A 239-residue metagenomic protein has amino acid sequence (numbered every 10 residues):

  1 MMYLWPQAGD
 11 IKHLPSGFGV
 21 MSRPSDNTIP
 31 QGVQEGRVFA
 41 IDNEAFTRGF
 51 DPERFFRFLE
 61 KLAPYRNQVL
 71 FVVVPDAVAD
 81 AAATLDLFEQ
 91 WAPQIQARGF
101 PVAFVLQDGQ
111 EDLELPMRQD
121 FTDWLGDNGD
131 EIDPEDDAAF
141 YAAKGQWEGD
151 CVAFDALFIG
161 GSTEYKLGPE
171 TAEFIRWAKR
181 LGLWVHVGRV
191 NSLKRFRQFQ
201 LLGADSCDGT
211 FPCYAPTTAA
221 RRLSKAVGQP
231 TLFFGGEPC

Functional and structural regions predicted by a protein language model:
M1-W91, G228-P230, G235-E237: Non-catalytic, usually N-terminal nucleic-acid engagement modules in DNA/RNA processing proteins
M1-Y3, G36-F39, A97-A103, F174-G188: Short beta-strand/loop segments at the ligand-binding rim of alpha/beta enzyme cores
I11-P15, D26-A40, F55-V69, E89-R98 (+3 more regions): Acidic (Asp/Glu)-rich catalytic clusters
P24-Q34, F50-E53, A79-P93, Q110-M117 (+2 more regions): Active-site-adjacent beta->alpha loops and helix N-cap segments on the catalytic face of soluble alpha/beta enzymes
D42, F104, F199: Conserved, mostly hydrophobic/aromatic
E53-R57, D112-W124, W184-V185, N191-S206: Catalytic cores of alpha/beta
L106-D108, N128-E131, A139, C151-F196: Glycine-rich adenosine-cofactor-binding loop
G161-T163, N191, R195-P230: Glycine-rich phosphate-binding active-site loops on the catalytic face of alpha/beta enzymes
